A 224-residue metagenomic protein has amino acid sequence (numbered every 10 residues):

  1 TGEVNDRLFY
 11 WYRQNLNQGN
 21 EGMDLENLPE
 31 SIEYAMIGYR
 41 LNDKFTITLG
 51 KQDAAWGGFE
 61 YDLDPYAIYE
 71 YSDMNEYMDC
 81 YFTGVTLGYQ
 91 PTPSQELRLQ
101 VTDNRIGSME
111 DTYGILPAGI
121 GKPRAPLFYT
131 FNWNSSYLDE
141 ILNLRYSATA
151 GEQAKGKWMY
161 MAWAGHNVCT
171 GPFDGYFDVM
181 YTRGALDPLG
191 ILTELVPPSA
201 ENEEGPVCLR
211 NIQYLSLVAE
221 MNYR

Functional and structural regions predicted by a protein language model:
T1-L8, R40-F45, L195-V196, N202-E203: Short, solvent-exposed loop/edge-beta patches enriched in aromatic
G2, Y10-L16, L49-K51, L99-D103 (+3 more regions): Transmembrane beta-barrel strands of outer-membrane/channel proteins
D6-Y10, K44-I47, S94-L99, Y137-R145 (+1 more regions): Repeated loop/turn-to-beta-strand initiation elements of outer-membrane beta-barrel proteins
Y12, E21-E30, E60-Y66, S108-G119 (+2 more regions): Outer-membrane beta-barrel translocator domains and adjoining extracellular loop/strand segments of Gram-negative
N17-Y34, D43-N134: Surface-exposed coil loops of outer-membrane beta-barrel proteins
P126, F131-R224: Detector for outer-membrane/organellar transmembrane beta-barrel domains, recognizing the amphipathic beta-strand
